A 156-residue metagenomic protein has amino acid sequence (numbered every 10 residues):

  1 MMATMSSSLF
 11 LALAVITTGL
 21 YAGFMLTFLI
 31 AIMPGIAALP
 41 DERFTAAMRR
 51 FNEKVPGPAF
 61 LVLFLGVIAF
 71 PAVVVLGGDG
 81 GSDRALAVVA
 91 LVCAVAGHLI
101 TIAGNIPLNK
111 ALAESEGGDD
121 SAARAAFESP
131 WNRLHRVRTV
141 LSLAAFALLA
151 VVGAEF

Functional and structural regions predicted by a protein language model:
M1-T4: Short, Lys/Arg-enriched N-terminal segments with co-localized hydrophobic residues within the first ~10-30 amino acids
S6-G19, L76-A96: Interfacial segments of alpha-helical transmembrane regions
S8-L9, T18-L65, P107-S129: Interfacial loop at the N-terminal end of multi-pass membrane proteins
A12, E53, V88, S129-N132 (+1 more regions): Internal alpha-helical transmembrane segments of multi-pass membrane proteins, especially GPCRs
L61-V74, R138-F146: Core segments of transmembrane alpha-helices that mediate helix-helix packing or line hydrophobic substrate/ligand
V95-A103: Mid-bilayer segments of alpha-helical transmembrane spans in multi-pass integral membrane proteins that mediate
L149-F156: Juxtamembrane boundary at the C-terminal end of a transmembrane helix
